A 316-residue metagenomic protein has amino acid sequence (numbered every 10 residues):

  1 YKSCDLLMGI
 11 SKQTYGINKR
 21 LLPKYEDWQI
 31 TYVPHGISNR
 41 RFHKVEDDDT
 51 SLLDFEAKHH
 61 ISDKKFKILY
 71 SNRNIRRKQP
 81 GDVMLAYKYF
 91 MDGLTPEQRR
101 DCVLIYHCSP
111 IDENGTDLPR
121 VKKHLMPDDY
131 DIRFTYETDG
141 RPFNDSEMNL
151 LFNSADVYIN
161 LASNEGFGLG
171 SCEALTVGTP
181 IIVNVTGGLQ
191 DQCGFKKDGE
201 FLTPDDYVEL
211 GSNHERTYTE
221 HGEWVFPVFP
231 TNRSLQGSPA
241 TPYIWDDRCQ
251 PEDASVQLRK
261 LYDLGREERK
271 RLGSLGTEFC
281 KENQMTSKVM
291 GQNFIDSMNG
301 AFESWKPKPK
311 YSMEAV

Functional and structural regions predicted by a protein language model:
S3-D47, T116-R120: A short, active-site helix/loop in glycosyltransferases that binds the activated sugar's phosphate group
H43-I61: A short helix/loop element that forms part of the nucleotide-sugar donor recognition site in Leloir-type
I61-K78, M84-Y87, L104-Y106: Conserved donor-binding/catalytic core segment of Leloir-type glycosyltransferases
G115-S146, L150, V157: Nucleotide-activated donor-binding/catalytic signature segment of Leloir-type glycosyltransferases, i.e., the conserved
S163: Aromatic "clamp/platform" in nucleotide-sugar-dependent glycosyltransferases that forms part of the donor/acceptor
D191, K196-K260: Change "using UDP/GDP/dTDP sugars" to "using nucleotide sugars
D253, E268-N283: A short, well-ordered alpha-helix in the C-terminal region of glycosyltransferases
S287-V316: C-terminal alpha-helical cap of glycosyltransferases
